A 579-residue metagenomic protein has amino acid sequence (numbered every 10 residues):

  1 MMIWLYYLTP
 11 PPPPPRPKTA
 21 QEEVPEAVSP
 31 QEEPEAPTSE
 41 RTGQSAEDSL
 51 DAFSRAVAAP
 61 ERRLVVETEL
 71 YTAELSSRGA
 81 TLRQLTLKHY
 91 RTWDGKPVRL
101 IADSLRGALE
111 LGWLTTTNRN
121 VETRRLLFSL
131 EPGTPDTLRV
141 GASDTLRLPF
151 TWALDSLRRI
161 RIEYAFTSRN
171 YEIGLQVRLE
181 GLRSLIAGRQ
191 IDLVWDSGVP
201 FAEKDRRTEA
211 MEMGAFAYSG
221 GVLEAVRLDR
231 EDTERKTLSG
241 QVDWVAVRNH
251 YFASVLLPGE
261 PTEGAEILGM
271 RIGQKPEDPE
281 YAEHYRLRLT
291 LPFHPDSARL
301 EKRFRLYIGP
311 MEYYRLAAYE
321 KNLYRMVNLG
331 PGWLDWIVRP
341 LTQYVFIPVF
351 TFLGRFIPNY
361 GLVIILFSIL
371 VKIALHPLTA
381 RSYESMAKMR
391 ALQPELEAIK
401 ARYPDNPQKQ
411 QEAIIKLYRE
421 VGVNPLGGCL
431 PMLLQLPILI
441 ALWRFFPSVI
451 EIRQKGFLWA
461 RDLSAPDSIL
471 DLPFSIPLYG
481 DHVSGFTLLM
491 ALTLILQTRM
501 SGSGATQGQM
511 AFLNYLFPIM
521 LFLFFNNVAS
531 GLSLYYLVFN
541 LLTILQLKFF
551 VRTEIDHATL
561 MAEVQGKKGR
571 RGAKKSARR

Functional and structural regions predicted by a protein language model:
M1-P25, L75, L175-E180, V194-E212 (+4 more regions): Helix-loop-helix
L8-D94, L100-S104, F150, K568-R579: Juxtamembrane extramembrane loops of integral membrane proteins
A36-G43, D48-A52, L138-D144, S156 (+3 more regions): Generic detector of short, locally flexible boundary/turn motifs and exposed helical patches
A58-V327: Soluble non-transmembrane domains of integral membrane proteins
